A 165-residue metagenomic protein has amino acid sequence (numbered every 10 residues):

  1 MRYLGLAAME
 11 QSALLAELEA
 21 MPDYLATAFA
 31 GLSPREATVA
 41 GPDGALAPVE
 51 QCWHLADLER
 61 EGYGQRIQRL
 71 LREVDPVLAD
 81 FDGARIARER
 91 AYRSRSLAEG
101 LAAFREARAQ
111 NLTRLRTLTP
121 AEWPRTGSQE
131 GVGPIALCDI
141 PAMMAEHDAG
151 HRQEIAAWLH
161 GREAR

Functional and structural regions predicted by a protein language model:
M1-A20: Extreme N-terminal tail/first-helix region
M1-L4, T38-G83, L112, P124-R165: Short, contiguous alpha-helical
A7-E10, S33, T119: Residues that cap or delimit alpha-helices
A8-S12, S94-L101, P134, C138-P141: Active-site oxyanion-binding pockets that recognize sulfate/phosphate
E17-P22, A28, R85-P124, M144: Acidic/histidine-rich alpha-helical segments that form the ligand environment of transition-metal centers
A28-P34: Short secondary-structure junctions
